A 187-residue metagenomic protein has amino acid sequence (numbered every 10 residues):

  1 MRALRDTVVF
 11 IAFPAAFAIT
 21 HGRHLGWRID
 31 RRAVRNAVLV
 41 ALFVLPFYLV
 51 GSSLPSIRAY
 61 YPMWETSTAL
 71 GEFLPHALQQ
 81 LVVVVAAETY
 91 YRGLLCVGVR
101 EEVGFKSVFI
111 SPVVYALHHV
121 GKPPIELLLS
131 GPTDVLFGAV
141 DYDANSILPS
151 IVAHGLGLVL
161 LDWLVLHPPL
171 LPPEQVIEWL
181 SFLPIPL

Functional and structural regions predicted by a protein language model:
M1-R2, H21-A86, V97, E101 (+1 more regions): Juxtamembrane helix-loop-helix connectors linking adjacent transmembrane helices in multi-pass membrane enzymes
M1-T20: Alpha-helical transmembrane segments in multi-pass membrane proteins
A15, Q80-L81, P112-L117, V135-A139 (+1 more regions): Alpha-helical transmembrane segments of multipass membrane proteins
V34-V38, F73-A77, F105-V113, P124-G131 (+1 more regions): Hydrophobic alpha-helical transmembrane segments
V44-L45, G104-H119, D134, G155: Small-polar-interrupted transmembrane alpha-helices in polytopic inner-membrane proteins
L78, L95-V103, H118-I125: Short, amphipathic, aromatic/basic-enriched membrane-interface segments that mark the entry/exit of transmembrane
A86-I110, A139-S146: Membrane-interface helix/loop boundary segments of multi-pass membrane proteins
F109, E126-L183: Functionally important transmembrane alpha-helices
